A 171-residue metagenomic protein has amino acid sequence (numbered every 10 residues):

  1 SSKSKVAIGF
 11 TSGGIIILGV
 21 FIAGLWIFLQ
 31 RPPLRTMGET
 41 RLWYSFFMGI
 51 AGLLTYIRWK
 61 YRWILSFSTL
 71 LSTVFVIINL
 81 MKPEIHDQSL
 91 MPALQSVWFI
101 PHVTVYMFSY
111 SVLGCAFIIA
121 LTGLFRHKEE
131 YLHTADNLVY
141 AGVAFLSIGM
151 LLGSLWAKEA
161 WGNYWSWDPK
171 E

Functional and structural regions predicted by a protein language model:
S1-E171: Polytopic transmembrane helical bundles with strong interfacial aromatic enrichment
